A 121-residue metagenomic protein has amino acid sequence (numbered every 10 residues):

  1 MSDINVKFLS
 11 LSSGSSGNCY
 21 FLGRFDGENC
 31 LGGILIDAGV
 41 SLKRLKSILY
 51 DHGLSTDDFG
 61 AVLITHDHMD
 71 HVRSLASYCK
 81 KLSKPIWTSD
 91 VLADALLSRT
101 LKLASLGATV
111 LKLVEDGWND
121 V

Functional and structural regions predicted by a protein language model:
M1-H52: Conserved beta-strand hairpin/beta-sheet module of binuclear metal-dependent hydrolase folds, prominently
D3-Y20, L63, D67-H71, I86 (+1 more regions): Structured catalytic core of nucleotide-sugar glycosyltransferases
N5, S83, S105-G107: A generic structural signal for alpha->beta connector loops
F21-G23, L31, D58-G60, W87 (+1 more regions): Residue-level detection of beta-strand scaffold positions
G39, D51-G53, T65, L111-D116 (+1 more regions): A signal for specific C-terminal beta-sheet/loop modules enriched in small/flexible residues with GP/PG/PP motifs
L42-L92: Active-site metal-binding motif and surrounding structural segment of the metallo-beta-lactamase
D90-V121: Metallo-beta-lactamase
